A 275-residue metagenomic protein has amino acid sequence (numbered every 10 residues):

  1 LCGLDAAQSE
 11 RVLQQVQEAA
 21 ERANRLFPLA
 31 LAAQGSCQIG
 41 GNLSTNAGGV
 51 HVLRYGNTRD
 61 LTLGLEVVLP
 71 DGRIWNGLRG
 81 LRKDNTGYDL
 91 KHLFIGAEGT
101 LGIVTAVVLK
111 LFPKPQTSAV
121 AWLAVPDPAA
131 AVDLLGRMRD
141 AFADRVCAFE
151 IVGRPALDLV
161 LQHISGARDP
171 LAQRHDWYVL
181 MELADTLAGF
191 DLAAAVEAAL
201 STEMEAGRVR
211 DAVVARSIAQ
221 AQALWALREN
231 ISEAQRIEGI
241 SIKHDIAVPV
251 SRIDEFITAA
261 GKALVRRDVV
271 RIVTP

Functional and structural regions predicted by a protein language model:
L1, A6-Q8, F27-L29: Glycine-rich N-terminal segment of FAD-binding domains in flavoprotein oxidoreductases, spanning the beta-loop-helix
L1, R25, E238-I240: Glycine/charged-rich beta-loop-alpha catalytic/anionic-binding loops adjacent to active sites
C2-D5, Q17, D254-I257: Signature of N-terminal electron-transfer/Fe-S-associated modules in redox systems
G3, Q34-C37, I240-S241: Short gly/pro/ser/thr-enriched loop/turn and capping motifs at secondary-structure boundaries
D5-Q14, I272-T274: Short, compositionally biased segments
R11-A148: FAD-binding subdomain of flavoenzyme oxidoreductases
L109-P113, A119-V125, A130-P275: C-terminal substrate-recognition/cap domain of FAD-linked oxidoreductases
